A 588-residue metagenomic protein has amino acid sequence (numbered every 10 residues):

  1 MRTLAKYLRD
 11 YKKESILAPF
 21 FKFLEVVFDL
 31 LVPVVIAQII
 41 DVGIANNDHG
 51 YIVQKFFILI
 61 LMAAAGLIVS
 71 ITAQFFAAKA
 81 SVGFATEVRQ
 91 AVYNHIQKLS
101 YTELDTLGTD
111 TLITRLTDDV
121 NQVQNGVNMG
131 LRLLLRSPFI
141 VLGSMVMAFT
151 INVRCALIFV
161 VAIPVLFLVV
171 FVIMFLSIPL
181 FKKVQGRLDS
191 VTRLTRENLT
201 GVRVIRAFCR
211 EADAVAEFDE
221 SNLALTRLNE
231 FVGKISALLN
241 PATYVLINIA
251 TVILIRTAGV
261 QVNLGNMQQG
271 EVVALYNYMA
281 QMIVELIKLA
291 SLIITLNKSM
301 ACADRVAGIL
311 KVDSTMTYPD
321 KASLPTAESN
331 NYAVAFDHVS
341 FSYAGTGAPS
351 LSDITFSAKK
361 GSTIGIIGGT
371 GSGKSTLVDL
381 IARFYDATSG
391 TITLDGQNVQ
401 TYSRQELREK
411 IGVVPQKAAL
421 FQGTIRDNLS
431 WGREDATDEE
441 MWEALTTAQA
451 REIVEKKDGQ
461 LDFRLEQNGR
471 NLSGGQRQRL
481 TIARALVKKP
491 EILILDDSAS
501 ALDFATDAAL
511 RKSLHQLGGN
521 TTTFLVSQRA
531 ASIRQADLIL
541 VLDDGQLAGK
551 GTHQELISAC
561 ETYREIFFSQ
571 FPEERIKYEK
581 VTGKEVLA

Functional and structural regions predicted by a protein language model:
M1-D29, I36, I44-L59, V69 (+15 more regions): Membrane-integrated ABC transporters
D10, E14-V27, Q38, I58 (+5 more regions): Transmembrane helices of ABC transporter permease
D10-K13, K98-T102, D118-L131, L135 (+7 more regions): An intracellular "coupling" helix at the cytosolic face of ABC transporter transmembrane type-1 domains
F20-F21, E25-D41, V53, M62-T109 (+11 more regions): Juxtamembrane helix-loop junctions of ABC transporter transmembrane domains
I40, V92, I96, I205 (+3 more regions): Helix-loop junctions and hydrophobic alpha-helical segments within the transmembrane domains of large membrane
N47-F57, M147-V161, F231-R305, I309-L310: Helix-loop-helix
L199-T200, A216, M279-T346, D386-S389 (+3 more regions): ABC transporter TMD-NBD coupling linker
A327-A588: ABC-type nucleotide-binding domain
